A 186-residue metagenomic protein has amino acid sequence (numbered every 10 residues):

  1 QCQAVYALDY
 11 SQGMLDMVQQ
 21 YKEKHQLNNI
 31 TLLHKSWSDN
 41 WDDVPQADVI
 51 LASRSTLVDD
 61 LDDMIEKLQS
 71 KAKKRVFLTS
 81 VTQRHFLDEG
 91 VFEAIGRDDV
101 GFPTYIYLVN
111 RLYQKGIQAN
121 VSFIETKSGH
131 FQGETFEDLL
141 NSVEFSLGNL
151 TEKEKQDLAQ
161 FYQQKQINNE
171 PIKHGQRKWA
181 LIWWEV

Functional and structural regions predicted by a protein language model:
Q1-D39: Class I SAM-dependent methyltransferase SAM/SAH-binding core
Q3, D48, K74: Conserved acidic residues
S38, A47-D62: A short SAM/SAH-binding and catalytic strip from SAM-dependent methyltransferases
V58, V81-F86, E125-K127: Short "lid" loop at the C-terminus of a central beta-strand within the Rossmann-like core of SAM-dependent
D62-L78: A short glycine-rich, Lys/Arg-flanked "PGG" loop and its adjoining helix->strand segment in the class I
V81-D99: Short, glycine-/aromatic-enriched active-site segment of Class I SAM-dependent methyltransferases
G101-G116, N120-S122, S146: Short alpha-helix
N120-V186: Conserved Class I S-adenosyl-L-methionine
